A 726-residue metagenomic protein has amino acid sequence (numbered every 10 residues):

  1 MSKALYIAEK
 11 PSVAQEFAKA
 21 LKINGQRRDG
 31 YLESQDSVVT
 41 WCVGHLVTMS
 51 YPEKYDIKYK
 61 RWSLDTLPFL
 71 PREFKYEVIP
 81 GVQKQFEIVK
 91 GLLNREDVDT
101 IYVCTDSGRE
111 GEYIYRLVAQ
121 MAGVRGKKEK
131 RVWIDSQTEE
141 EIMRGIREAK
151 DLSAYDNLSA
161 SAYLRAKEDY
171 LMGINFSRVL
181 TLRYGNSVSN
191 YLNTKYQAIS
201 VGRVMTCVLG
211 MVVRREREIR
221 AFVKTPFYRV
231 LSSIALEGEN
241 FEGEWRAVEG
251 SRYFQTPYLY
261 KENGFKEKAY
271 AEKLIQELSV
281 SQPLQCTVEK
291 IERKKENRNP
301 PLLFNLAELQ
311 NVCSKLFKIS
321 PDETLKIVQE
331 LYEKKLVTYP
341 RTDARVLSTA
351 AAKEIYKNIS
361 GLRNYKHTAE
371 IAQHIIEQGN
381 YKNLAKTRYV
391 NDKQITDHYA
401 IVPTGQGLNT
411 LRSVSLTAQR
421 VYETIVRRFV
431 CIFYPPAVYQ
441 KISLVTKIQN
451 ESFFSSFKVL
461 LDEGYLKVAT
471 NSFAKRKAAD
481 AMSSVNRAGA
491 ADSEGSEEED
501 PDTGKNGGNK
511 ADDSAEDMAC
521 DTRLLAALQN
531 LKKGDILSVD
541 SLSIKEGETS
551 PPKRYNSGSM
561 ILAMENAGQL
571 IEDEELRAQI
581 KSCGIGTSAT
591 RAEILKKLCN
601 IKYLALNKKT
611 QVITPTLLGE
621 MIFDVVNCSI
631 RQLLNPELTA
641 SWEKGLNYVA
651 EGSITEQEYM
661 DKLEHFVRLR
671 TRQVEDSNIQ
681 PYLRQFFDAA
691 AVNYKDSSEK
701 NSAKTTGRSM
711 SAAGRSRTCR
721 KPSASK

Functional and structural regions predicted by a protein language model:
M1-L180, F265, A474, P551: Intrinsically disordered, low-complexity regulatory segments
S2-K3, C104-S107, Y196-A198, R293-L302 (+3 more regions): Conserved short loop/turn motifs at secondary-structure junctions
S2-L5, R28, V82, L93 (+6 more regions): Basic, low-complexity terminal or inter-domain segments flanking catalytic cores
A14-K22, R116-L117, L209-I219, R427: Short active-site loop/helix that positions an aromatic residue
P52, D97-Y102, M143, E242-Y270: OB-fold/S1-family RNA-binding modules
F74, E87, E96, Q137-I234 (+2 more regions): C-terminal or mid-to-C-terminal helical accessory/interaction module adjacent to the motor/catalytic core
Q255-L302, Q310: Metal- or metallocofactor-binding catalytic centers and their adjacent structured scaffolds across diverse enzyme
